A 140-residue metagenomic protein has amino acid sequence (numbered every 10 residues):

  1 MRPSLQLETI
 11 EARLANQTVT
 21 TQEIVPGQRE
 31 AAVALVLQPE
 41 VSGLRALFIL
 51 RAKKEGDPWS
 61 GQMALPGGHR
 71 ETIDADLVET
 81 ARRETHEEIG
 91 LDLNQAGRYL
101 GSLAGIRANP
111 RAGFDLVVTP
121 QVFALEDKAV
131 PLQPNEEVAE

Functional and structural regions predicted by a protein language model:
M1-V25: Entry/capping segment at the start of metal-dependent catalytic domains with acidic active-site entry clusters
R2-L7, L44, F48, W59 (+1 more regions): Surface-exposed, interaction-prone regions with an acidic/low-complexity signature
S4-Q6, R13, A34, G43 (+1 more regions): Acidic/proline-rich low-complexity IDRs
I10-R13, S60-H69, T85: Short N-terminal helix-initiation segments at or just after the protein's N-terminus
Q17-L35, F123-A139: Charged, low-complexity, helix/coiled-coil-prone segments
Q22-L65: N-terminal strand-loop-strand
E55, H69-E140: Unchanged
